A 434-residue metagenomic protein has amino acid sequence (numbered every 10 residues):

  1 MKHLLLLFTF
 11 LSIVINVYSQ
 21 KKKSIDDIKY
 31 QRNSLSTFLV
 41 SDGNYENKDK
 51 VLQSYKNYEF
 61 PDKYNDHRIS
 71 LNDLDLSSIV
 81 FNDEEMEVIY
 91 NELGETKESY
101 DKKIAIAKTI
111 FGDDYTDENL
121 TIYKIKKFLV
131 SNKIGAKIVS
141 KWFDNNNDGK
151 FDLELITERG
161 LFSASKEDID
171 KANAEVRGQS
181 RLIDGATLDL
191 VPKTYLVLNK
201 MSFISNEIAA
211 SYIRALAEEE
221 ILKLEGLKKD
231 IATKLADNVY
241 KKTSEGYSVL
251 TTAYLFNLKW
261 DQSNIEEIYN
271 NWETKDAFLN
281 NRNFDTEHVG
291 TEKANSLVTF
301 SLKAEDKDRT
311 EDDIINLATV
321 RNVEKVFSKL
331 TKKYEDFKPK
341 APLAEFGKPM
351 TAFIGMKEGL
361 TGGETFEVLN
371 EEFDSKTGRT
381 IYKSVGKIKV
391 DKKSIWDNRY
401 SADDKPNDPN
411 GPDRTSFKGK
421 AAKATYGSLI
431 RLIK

Functional and structural regions predicted by a protein language model:
L4-I13: Sec-dependent N-terminal signal peptides
I15-S19: Sec/Tat signal peptide C-region and signal peptidase I cleavage site
Q20-K434: Surface-exposed, polar/charged interaction patches used for macromolecular assembly or partner binding
